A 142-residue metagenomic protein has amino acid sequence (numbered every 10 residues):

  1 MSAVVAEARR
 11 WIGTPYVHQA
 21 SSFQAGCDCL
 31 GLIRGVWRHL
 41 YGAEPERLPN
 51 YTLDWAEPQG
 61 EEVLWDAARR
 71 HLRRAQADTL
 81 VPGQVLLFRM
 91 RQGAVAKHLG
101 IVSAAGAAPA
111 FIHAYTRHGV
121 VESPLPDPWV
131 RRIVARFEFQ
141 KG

Functional and structural regions predicted by a protein language model:
M1-T14, P124-G142: Non-catalytic ligand/cofactor/substrate-binding and regulatory segments of enzyme domains
S2-V5, E46-G119: ...with weaker cross-activation on analogous glycine-rich loops/strands in unrelated enzymes
R9, Y16, S22, C27 (+2 more regions): Short glycine- and Lys/Arg-enriched binding-loop motifs that mark or flank ligand-binding interfaces
I12, W37-Y41, A104: Hydrophobic/aromatic-lined pockets within catalytic cores
Y16, R70-Q76, R132-A135: Short secondary-structure junctions
V17-S21, P45-P49: Surface-exposed patches in mature extracellular/periplasmic domains of secreted proteins
S21-L40: Active-site nucleophilic cysteine motif
S22, R117, F139-G142: Short, solvent-exposed coil/turn elements at secondary-structure transition points
